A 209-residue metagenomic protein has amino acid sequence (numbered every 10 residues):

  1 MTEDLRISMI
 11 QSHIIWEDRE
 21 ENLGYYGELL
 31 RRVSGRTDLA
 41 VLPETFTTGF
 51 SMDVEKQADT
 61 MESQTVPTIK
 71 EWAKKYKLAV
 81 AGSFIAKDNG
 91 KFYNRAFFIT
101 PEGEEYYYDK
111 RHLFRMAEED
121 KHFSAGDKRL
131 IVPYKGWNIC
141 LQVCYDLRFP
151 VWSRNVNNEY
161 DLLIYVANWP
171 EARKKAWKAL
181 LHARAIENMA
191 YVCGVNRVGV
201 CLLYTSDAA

Functional and structural regions predicted by a protein language model:
D4-I14, D18, R95, Y107 (+2 more regions): Active-site-proximal beta-strand elements of phosphoester/diester hydrolases
R6, A81, R95, E104 (+1 more regions): Conserved beta-strand and immediately adjacent loop positions that scaffold enzyme active sites
I7-I10, N22, R31-Q57, A73 (+4 more regions): Active-site beta-strand/loop signature of hydrolases that rely on acidic residues for catalysis
E17, F50, R173: Glycine/Thr-rich phosphate-binding loops of Rossmann-like dinucleotide-binding domains
R19-L29, V66: Short amphipathic alpha-helical segment that frequently serves as the phosphate-/nucleotide-binding helix
S63-A81, R148-S206: CN hydrolase (nitrilase-like) catalytic-core segments centered on the catalytic cysteine and neighboring Lys/Glu
K87-N158, A172-A179: Active-site catalytic loop in hydrolytic enzyme cores
